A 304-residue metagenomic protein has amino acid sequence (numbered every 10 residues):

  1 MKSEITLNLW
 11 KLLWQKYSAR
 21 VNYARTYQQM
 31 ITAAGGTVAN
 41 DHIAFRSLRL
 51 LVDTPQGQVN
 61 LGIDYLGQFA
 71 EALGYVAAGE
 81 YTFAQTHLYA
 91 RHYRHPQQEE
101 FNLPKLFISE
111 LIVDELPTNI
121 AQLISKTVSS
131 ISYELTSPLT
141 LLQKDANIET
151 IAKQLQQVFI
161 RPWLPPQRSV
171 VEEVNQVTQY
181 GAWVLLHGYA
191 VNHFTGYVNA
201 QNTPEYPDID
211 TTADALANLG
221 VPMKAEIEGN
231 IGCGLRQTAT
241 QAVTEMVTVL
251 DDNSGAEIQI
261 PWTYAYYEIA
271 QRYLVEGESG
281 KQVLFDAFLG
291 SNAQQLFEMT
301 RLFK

Functional and structural regions predicted by a protein language model:
M1-I63, G67, A72, V76-K304: Extended, well-ordered protein cores
